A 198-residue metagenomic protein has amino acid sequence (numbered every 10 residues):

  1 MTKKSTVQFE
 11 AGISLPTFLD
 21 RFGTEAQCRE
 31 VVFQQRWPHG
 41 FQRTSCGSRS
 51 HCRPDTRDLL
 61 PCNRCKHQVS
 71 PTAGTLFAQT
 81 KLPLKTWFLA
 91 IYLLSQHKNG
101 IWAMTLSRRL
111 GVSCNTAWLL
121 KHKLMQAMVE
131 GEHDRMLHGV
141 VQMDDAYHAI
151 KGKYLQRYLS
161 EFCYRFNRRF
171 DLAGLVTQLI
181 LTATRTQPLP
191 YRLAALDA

Functional and structural regions predicted by a protein language model:
M1-A198: Residue-level recognition of single "structural anchor" positions that define or cap local secondary structure
